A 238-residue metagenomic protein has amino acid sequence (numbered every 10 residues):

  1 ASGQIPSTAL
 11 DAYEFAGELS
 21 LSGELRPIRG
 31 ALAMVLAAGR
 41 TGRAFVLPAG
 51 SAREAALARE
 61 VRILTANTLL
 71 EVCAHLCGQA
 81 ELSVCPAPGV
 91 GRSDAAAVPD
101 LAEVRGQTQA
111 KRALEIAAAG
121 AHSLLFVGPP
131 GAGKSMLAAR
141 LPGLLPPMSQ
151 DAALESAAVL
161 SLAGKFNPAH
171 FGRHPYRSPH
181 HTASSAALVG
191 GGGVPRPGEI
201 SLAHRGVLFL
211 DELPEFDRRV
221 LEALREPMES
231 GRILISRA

Functional and structural regions predicted by a protein language model:
A1-L125, P129-M136, D217, S236-R237: Peripheral, non-AAA+ core regions of ATP-driven protein-machinery
S2-Q4, G78, G164, R205 (+1 more regions): Short glycine-centered helix-capping/turn motifs at secondary-structure transition points
E18, A38, T68, L114 (+5 more regions): Conserved RecA-like P-loop NTPase ATPase core
S20-P27, A102, H174-P179, A186-G191 (+1 more regions): Flexible beta-alpha connector loops of hexameric P-loop NTPases
E115, A169-H170, H174-P175, T182-L208: Conserved alpha-helical scaffold flanking the Walker A/P-loop in AAA+ ATPase domains
L125-P168, R225, S230: Walker A/P-loop
H181, R196-E229: Conserved AAA+/SF3 P-loop NTPase catalytic/coupling segment centered on the Walker-B
